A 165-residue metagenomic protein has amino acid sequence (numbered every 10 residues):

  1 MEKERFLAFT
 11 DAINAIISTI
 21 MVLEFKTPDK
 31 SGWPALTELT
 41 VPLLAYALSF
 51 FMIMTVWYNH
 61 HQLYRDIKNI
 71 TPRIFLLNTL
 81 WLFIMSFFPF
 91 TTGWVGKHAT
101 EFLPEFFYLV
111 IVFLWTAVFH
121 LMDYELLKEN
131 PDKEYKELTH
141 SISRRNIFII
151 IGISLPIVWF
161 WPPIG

Functional and structural regions predicted by a protein language model:
M1-G165: Multi-pass alpha-helical transmembrane bundle typical of ion/small-solute transporters and intramembrane aspartyl
